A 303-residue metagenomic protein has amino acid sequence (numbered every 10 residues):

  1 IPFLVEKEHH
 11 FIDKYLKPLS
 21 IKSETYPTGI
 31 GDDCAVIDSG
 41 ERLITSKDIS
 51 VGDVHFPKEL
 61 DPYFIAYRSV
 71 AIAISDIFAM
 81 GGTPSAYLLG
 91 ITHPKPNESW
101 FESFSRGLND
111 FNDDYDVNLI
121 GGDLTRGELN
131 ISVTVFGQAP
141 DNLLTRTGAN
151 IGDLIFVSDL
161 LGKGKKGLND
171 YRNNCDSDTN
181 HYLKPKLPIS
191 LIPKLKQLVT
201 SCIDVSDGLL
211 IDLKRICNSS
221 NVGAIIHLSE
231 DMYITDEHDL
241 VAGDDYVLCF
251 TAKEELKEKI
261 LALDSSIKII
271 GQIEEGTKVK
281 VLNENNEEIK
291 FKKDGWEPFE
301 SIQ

Functional and structural regions predicted by a protein language model:
I1-D61, M80, S85, L89 (+4 more regions): Extreme N-terminal cap/leader segments of soluble proteins
G29, I44-S46, N118-G122, V135 (+3 more regions): General beta-strand structural signal in soluble alpha/beta enzymes
S39-G40, S50, T83-N169, Q272: Glycine-rich anion-binding loops of enzyme active sites
P62-A86, S103-D114, S190, G208-R215: Small-aliphatic-rich amphipathic alpha-helix that forms the alpha element of a beta-alpha
P96, L183-D245: Active-site-proximal betaalpha loop/short-helix elements that scaffold phosphoryl/nucleotidyl transfer chemistry
K163-Y182: Short, compositionally biased
L183-K186, L261-Q303: Acidic, Ser/Thr/Pro-rich beta/coil linker or hinge segments at domain junctions
T251-K257: Helix N-cap motif at beta-to-alpha junctions
